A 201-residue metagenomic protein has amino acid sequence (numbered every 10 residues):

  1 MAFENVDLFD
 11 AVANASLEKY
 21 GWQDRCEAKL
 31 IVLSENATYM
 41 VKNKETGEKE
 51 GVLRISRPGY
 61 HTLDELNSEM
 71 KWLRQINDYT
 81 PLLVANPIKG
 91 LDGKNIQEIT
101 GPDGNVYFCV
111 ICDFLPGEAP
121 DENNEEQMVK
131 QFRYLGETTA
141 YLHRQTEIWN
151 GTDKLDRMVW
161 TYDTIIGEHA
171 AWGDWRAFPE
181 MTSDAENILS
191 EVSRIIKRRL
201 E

Functional and structural regions predicted by a protein language model:
M1-E27: Juxta-kinase regulatory segment immediately upstream of eukaryotic protein kinase catalytic domains
F9-K19, I148-G151, I166-E201: An alpha-helical support segment within catalytic cores of ATP-dependent transferases
L17-R25, Y79-L83, E201: Short secondary-structure junctions
Y20-K42: ATP-binding glycine-rich phosphate-binding loop
A28-V32, N86-K89, D153: Short beta-strand
S34-V52, P87, S190, R194-E201: Active-site acidic catalytic loop and adjacent metal/ATP-binding pocket of ATP-dependent phosphoryl transfer enzymes
N43-N150: ATP-binding pocket architecture of kinase catalytic cores
E122-D184: A cross-family kinase active-site recognition segment
